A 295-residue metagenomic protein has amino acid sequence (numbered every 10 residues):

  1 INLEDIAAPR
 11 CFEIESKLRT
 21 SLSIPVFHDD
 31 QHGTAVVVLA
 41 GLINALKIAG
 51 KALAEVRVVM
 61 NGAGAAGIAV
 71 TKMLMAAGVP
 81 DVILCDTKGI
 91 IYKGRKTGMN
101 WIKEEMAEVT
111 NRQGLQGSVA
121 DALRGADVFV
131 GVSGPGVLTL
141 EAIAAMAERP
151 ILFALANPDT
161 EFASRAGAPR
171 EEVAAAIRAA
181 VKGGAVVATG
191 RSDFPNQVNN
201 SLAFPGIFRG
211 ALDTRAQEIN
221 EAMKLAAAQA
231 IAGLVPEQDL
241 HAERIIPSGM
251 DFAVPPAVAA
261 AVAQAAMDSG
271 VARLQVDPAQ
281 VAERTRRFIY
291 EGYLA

Functional and structural regions predicted by a protein language model:
N2-D5, V26-D29, M60, L84 (+4 more regions): General beta-strand structural signal in soluble alpha/beta enzymes
N2-V56, A265, V271-L274, A282-E283: Glycine/serine-rich phosphate-binding loop and adjoining beta1-alpha1 elements at the start of nucleotide-handling
D5-A8, D29-H32, T87-I90, G134-P135 (+2 more regions): Short, ordered loop/turn segments at secondary-structure junctions
A7-C11, E15, Q31-A35, A63 (+11 more regions): Generic structural signal for well-ordered, non-membrane alpha-helical segments in soluble metabolic enzymes
H28, H32, V36-V130: Glycine-rich phosphate/diphosphate-binding loop of Rossmann-like nucleotide-binding domains
D29-D30, A49-A52, A156-V276: Adenosine-phosphate binding glycine-rich loop
L115-Q116, A120-G183, R215: Long hydrophobic segments that form regular secondary structure
